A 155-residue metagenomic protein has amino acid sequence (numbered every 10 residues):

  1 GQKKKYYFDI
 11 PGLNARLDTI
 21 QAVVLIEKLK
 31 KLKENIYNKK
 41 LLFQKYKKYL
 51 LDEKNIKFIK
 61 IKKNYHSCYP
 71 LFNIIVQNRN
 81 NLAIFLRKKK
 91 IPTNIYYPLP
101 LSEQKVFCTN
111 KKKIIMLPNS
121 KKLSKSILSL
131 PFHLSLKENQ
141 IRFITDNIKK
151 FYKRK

Functional and structural regions predicted by a protein language model:
G1-K155: PLP-dependent aminotransferase class I/II
